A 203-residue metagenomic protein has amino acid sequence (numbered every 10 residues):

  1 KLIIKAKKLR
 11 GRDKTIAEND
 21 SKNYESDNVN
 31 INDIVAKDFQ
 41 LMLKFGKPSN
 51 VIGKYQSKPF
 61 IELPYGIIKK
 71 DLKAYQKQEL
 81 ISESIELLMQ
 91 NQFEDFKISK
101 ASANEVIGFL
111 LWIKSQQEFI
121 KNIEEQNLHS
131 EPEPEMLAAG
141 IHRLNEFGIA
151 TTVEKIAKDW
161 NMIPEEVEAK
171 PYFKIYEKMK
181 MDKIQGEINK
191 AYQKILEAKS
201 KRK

Functional and structural regions predicted by a protein language model:
K1-K203: An amphipathic, hydrophobic-aromatic interaction surface with interspersed Lys/Arg that forms lipid/phosphate-bearing
